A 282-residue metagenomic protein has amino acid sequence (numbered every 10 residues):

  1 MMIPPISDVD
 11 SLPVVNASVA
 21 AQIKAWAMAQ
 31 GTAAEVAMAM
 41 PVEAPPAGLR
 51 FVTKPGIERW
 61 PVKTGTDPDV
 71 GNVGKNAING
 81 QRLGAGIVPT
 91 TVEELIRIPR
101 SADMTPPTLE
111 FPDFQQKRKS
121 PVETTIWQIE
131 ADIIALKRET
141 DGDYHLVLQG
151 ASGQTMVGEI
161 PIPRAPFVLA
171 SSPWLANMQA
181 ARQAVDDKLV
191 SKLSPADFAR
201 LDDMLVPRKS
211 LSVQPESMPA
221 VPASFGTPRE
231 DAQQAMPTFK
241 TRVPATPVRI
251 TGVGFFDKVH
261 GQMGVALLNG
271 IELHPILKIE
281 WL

Functional and structural regions predicted by a protein language model:
M2-L282: OB-fold and OB-like single-stranded nucleic-acid-recognition modules and their adjacent interaction interfaces
